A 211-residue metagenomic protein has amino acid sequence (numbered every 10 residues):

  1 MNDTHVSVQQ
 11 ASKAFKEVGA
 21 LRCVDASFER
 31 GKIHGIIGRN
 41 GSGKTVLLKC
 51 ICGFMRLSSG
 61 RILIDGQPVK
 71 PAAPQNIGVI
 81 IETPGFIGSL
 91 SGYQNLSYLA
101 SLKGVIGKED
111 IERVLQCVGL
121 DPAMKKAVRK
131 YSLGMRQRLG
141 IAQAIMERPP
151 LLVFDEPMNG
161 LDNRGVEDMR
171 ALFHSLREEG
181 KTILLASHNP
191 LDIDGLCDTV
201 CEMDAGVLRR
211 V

Functional and structural regions predicted by a protein language model:
I37-R39: The feature captures the beta-strand-to-loop junction immediately N-terminal to the Walker
C52: Helix-to-loop junction immediately C-terminal to a conserved catalytic motif
G60-A73: Conserved ABC transporter NBD signature motif
S97, I106-A123: Conserved ABC ATPase "signature" region
L152-E156: Catalytic Walker B motif of ABC-type/P-loop ATPase nucleotide-binding domains
